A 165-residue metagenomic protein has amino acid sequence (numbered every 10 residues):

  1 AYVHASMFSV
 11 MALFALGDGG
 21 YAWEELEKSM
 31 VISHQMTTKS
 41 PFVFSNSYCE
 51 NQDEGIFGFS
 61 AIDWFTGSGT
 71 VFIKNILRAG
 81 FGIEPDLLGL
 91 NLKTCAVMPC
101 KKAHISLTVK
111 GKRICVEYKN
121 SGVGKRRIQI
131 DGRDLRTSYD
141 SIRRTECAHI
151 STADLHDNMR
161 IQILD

Functional and structural regions predicted by a protein language model:
A1-V3: Generic helix N-cap/helix-start motif at coil->alpha-helix transitions
F8-D165: Non-catalytic C-terminal accessory modules of carbohydrate-active enzymes
